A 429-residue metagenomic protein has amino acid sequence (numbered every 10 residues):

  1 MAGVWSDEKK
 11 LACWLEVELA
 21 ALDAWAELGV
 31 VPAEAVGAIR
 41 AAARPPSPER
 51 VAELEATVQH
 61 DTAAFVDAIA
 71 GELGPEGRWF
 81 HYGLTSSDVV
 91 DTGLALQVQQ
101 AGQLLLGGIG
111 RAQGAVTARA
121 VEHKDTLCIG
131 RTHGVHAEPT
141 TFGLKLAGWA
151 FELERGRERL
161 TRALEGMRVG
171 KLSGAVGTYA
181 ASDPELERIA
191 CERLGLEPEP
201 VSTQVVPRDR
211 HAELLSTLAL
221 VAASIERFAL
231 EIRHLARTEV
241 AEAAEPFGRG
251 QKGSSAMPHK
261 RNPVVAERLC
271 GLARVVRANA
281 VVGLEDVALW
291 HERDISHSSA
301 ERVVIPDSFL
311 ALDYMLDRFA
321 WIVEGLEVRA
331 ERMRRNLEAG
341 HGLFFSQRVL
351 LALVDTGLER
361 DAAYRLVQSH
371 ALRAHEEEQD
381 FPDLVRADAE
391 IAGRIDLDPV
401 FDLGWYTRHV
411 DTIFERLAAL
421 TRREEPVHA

Functional and structural regions predicted by a protein language model:
M1-S173, Y179, P184-I189, P198 (+3 more regions): A helix-coil-helix interface module used to build multimeric assemblies and to scaffold catalytic/cofactor sites
G29, L269, L312, A363: Residue-level signal for inorganic ion chemistry
V31, V36, V240-A241, E359: Conserved hydrophobic residue
V121-G143, A243-S254, H259-K260, H291-A300 (+1 more regions): Glycine-rich cofactor-pocket loops
E187-Q204, R208: Active-site-adjacent "gating/activation" loops or surface patches in catalytic cores
P207-L310: A conserved active-site cap/scaffold subdomain adjacent to cofactor or substrate pockets
V275-L358, L366: Long, amphipathic alpha-helical stalk/connector segments used for oligomerization, subunit docking, or mechanical
G342-G393: C-terminal hydrophobic structural anchor segments that stabilize assembly/packing rather than catalytic chemistry
